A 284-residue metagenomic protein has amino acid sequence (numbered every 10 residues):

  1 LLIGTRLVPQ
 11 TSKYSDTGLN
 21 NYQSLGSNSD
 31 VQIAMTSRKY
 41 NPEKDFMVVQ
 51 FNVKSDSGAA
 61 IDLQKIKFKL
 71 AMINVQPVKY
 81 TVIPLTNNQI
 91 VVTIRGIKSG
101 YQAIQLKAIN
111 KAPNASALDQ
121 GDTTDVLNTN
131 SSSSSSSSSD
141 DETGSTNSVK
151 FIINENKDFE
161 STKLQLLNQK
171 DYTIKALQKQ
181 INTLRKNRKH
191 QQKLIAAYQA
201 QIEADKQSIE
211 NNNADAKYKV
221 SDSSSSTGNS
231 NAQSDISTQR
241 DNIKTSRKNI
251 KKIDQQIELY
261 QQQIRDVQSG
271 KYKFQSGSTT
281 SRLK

Functional and structural regions predicted by a protein language model:
L1-R95: N-terminal, leucine/charged-rich tether regions that mediate assembly and partner docking in large macromolecular
L70-A176: Extended assembly-interface/linker segments at domain junctions
P84-V91, S225-G228, A232-S237: Aromatic sugar-binding surface patches on proteins that engage polysaccharides or sugar-phosphate polymers
T162-A200, S246-R247: Short, charge/polar-rich alpha-helical segments
I174, I236, I243: Active-site oxyanion-binding pockets that recognize sulfate/phosphate
Q191-Q233: Extended alpha-helical coiled-coil "stalk/arm" regions that act as elongated linkers or oligomerization scaffolds
N242-K284: C-terminal amphipathic alpha-helix
